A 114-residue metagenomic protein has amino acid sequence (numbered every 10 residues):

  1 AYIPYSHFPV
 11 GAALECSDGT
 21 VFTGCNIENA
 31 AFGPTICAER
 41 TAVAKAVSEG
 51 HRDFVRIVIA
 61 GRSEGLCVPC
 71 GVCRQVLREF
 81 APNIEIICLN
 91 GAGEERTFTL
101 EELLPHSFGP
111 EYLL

Functional and structural regions predicted by a protein language model:
A1-I3: Short, basic/aromatic recognition patches
H7, I36, R40, C67 (+1 more regions): Electropositive phosphate-/nucleotide-binding environments in soluble metabolic enzymes
H7-E15: Short beta-strand scaffold segments in enzyme catalytic cores
E15-C16, L89: Short beta-strand-to-turn element immediately C-terminal to the catalytic PLP-Schiff-base lysine in fold type I
N26-T41: Compact, glycine-rich, soluble single-domain proteins
A42-A46: Short, charged beta->alpha transition segments
E49-L114: C-terminal binding/interaction regions
